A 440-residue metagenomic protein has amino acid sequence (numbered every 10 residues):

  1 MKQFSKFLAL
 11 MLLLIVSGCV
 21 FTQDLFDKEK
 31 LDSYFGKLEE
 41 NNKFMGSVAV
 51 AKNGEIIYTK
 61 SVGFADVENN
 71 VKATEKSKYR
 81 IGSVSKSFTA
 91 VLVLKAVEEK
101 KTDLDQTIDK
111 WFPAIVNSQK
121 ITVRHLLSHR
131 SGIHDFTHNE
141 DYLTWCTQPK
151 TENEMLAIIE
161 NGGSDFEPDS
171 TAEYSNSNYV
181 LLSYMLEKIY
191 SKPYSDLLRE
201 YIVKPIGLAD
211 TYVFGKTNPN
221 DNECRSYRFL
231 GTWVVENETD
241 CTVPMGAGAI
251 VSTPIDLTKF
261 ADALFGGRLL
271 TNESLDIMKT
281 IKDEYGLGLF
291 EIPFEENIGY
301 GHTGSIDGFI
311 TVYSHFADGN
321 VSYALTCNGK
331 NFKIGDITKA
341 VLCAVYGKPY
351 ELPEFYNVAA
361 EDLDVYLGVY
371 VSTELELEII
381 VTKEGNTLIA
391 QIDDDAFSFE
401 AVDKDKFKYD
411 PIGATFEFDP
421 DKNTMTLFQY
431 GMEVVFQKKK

Functional and structural regions predicted by a protein language model:
M1-F26: Bacterial Sec-dependent N-terminal signal peptides
L12, A96-K101, R130-H134, L186-Y194 (+7 more regions): A generic secondary-structure signal for well-formed alpha-helical elements
Q23-K60, Y190, R199, K204 (+1 more regions): Catalytic loop of the DD-peptidase/beta-lactamase superfamily, centered on the K-T-G motif and neighboring
L25, E40, F44, N53-E55 (+6 more regions): Active-site-proximal loop and beta-strand segments within enzyme catalytic domains
I57, I115-T122, G132-H138, S195 (+3 more regions): Secretory-pathway/luminal and periplasmic proteins that interact with or process carbohydrate-rich
T89-A90, N178-S183, I255-T258: Well-ordered alpha-helical segments within folded domains of soluble proteins
D109, S183-L186, A261: Amphipathic alpha-helical segments within well-ordered protein domains
